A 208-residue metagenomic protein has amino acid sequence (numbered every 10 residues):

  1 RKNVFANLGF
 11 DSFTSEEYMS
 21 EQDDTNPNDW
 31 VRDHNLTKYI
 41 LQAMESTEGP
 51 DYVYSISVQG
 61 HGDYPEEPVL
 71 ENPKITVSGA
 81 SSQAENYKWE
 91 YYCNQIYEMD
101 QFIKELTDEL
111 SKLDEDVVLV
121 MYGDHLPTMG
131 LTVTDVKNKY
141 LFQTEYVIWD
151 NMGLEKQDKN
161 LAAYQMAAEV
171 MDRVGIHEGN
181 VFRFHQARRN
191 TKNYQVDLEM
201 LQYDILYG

Functional and structural regions predicted by a protein language model:
R1-G208: Solvent-exposed soluble domains appended to multi-pass membrane proteins
